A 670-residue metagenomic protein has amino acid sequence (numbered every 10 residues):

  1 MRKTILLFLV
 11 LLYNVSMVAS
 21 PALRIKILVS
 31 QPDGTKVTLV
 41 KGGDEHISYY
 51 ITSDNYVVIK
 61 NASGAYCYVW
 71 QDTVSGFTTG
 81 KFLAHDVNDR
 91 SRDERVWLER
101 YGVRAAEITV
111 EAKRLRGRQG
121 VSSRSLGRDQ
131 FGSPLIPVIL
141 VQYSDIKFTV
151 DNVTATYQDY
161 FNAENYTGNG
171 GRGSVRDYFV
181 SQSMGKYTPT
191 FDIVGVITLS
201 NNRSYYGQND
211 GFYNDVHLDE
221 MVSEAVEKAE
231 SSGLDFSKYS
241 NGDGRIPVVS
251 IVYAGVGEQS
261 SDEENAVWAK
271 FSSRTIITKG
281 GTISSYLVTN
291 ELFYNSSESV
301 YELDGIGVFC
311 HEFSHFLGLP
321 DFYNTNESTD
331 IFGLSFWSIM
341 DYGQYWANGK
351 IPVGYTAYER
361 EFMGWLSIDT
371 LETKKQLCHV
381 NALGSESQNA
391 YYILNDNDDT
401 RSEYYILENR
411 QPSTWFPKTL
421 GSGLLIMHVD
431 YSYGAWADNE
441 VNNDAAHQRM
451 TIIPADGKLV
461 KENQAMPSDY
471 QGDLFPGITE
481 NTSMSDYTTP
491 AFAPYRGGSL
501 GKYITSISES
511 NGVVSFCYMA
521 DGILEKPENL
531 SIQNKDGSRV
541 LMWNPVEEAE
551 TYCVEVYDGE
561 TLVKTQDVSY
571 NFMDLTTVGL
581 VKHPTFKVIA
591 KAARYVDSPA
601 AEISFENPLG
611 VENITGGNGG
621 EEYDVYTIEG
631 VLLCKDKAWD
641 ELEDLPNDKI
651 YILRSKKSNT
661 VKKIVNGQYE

Functional and structural regions predicted by a protein language model:
T4-Y13: Sec-dependent N-terminal signal peptides
V18-L126: N-terminal prosegments of processed precursors
G102-D369, D399-S402, T414, A435-W436 (+2 more regions): Active-site-proximal segment of zinc-dependent metalloprotease catalytic domains
Y166-S181, G185-K186, I193, D219 (+2 more regions): Non-catalytic C-terminal accessory/binding modules of secreted extracellular proteins
G537-E548: Conserved aromatic anchor
E550-V563, V578-H583, K587-I589, P608-E670: C-terminal outer-membrane/trafficking sorting elements
V568-D574: Short S/T/G- and acidic-enriched coil/turn segments that sit immediately N-terminal to beta-strands in beta-sandwich
A593-P608: Extracellular fibronectin type III
